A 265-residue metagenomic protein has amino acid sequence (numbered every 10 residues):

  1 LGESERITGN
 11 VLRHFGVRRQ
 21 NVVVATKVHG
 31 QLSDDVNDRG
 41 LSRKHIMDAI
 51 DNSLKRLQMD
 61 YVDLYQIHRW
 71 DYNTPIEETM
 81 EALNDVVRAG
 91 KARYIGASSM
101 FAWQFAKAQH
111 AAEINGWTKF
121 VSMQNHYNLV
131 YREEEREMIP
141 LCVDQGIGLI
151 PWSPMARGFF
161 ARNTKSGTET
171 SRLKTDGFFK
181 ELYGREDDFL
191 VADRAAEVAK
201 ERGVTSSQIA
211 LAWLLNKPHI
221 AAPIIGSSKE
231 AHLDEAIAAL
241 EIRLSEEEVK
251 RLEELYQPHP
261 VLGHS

Functional and structural regions predicted by a protein language model:
L1-H14, R69-E77: Glycine-rich, proline-tolerant flexible connector loops at the mouths of alpha/beta enzymes
E5-T26, E81, D85-K91: Alpha-helix-loop-beta-strand connector modules within alpha/beta enzyme cores
T8, V24, S53, V62 (+9 more regions): Conserved, mostly hydrophobic/aromatic
V17-V22, M59-D63, A89-R93, W117-V121 (+3 more regions): Short, well-ordered coil/turn segments that N-cap beta-strands
Q31-E133, E137: Glycine/proline-rich, positively charged, aromatic-decorated active-site loop/lid region on the catalytic face
Q31-N37, F160, H232-E235: A short acidic, helix-capping loop that chelates divalent metal ions and anchors anionic groups
D35, L141-V198, P218-A221, P260-S265: Glycine-rich, positively charged active-site loop/lid region within alpha/beta enzyme cores that binds and organizes
V87, P154-M155, E181-E241: Conserved short secondary-structure transition element at the edge of the structured enzyme core that lines
